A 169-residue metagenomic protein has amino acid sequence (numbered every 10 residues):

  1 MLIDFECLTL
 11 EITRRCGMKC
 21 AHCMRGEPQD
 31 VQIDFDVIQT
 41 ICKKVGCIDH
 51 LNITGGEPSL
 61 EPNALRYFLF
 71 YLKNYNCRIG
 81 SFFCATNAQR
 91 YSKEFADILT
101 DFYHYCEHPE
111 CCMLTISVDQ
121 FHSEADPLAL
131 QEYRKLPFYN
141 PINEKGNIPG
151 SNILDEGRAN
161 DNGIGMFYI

Functional and structural regions predicted by a protein language model:
M1-C84, Y91-D97: Conserved alpha-helical substructure of the radical SAM core
N52, F83-T86, M113-V118: Extended hydrophobic secondary-structure segments that form protein cores and membrane-embedded regions
A88-Y91, Q120-H122: Short beta->alpha connector loops
D101-I169: Radical SAM enzyme [4Fe-4S]-AdoMet core and its adjacent flexible, acidic and glycine-rich loops/tails across
